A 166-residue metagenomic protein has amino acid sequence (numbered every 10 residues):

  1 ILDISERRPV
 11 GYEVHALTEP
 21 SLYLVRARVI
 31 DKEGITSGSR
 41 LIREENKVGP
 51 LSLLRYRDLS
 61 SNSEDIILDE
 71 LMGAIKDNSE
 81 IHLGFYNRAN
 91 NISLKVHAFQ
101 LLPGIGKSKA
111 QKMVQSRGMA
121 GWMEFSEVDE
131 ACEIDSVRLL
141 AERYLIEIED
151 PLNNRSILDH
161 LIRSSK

Functional and structural regions predicted by a protein language model:
I1-E80, S164: Structure-specific DNA junction-binding interface
R8, L101-P103: Generic detector of intrinsically disordered, low-complexity, polar/charged segments
D77-L101, Q115-K166: C-terminal extensions
G106-K107: Small-residue hinge/turn detector
A110-M113: Conserved hydrophobic/aromatic packing and binding residues within compact polymer-binding modules
